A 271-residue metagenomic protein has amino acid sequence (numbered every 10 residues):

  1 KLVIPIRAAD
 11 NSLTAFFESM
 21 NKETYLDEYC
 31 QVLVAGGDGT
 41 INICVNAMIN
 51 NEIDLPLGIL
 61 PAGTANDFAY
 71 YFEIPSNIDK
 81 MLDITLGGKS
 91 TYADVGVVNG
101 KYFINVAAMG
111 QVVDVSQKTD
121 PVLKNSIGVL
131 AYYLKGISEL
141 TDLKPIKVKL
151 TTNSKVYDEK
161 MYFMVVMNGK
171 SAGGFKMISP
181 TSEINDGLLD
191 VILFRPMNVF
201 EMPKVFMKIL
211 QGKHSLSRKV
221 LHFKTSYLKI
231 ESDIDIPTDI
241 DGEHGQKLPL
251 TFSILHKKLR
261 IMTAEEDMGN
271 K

Functional and structural regions predicted by a protein language model:
K1, P5-A8, N50-Y162, V166: Catalytic core of DAGKc-family lipid kinases
K1-A35, N42, N46-A47, K155 (+1 more regions): ATP/NTP phosphate-donor binding region
A35-G37, A62: Glycine-rich beta-strand-to-loop/alpha-helix junction loops that act as flexible
V45-M48, Y70-F72, M177-I178: Short amphipathic alpha-helical segments
A108, V112, V165-I178, H244: Glycine-rich phosphate/pyrophosphate-binding beta-alpha loops
V112-V115, D158-K160, A172-F175, V199-M202: Short acidic/glycine-rich loop or secondary-structure boundary segments that cap or lie
L123-A131, P180-F200: Gly/Ser/Thr-rich active-site loops/lids in small-molecule metabolic enzymes that frequently grip phosphoryl groups
T152, D158, E183, L193-K271: ATP/nucleoside-binding phosphotransfer catalytic cores, i.e., glycine-rich phosphate-binding loops
